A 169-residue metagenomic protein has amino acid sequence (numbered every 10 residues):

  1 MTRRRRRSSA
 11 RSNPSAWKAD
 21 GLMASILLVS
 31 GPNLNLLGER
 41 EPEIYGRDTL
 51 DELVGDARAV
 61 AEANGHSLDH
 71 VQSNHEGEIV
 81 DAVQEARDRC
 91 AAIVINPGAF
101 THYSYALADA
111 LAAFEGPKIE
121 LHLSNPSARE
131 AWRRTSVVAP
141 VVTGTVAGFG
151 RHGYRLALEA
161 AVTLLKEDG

Functional and structural regions predicted by a protein language model:
M23-I26: Extreme N-terminal starter segment of soluble prokaryotic enzymes
L37-D51: Glycine- and acidic-residue-enriched helix-capping/strand-helix junction motifs
S67-G77: Short beta->alpha junction loops
E85, S104-G116: Short Gly/Thr/Asp-enriched flexible loops that form oxyanion-binding sites at enzyme active sites
A86-I93: Short acidic/histidine-rich motifs immediately flanking catalytic phosphotransfer sites in two-component signaling
A112-R129: Short, acidic/small-residue loops that bind anionic groups at enzyme active sites
A128-G169: Short, glycine-/small-residue-rich phosphate/pyrophosphate-handling segment
